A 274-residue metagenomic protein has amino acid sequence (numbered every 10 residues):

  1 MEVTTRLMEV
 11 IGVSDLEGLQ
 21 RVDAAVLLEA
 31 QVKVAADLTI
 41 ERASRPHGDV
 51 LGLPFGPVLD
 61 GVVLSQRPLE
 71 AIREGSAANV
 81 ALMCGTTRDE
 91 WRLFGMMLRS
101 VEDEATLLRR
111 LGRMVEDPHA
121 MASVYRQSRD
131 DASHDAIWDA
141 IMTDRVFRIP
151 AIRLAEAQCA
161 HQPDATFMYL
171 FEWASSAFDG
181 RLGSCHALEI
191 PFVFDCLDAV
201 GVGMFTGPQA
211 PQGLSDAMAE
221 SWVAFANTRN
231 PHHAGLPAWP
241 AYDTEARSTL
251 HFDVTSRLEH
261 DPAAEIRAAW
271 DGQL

Functional and structural regions predicted by a protein language model:
M1-L7: Flexible "cap/lid" loop of the alpha/beta hydrolase fold
E2, L38-I40, N227, W239: Tryptophan-centric aromatic hotspots in well-structured domains and transmembrane helices
V3, P150, L214-A217, S221 (+1 more regions): Charged catalytic carboxylate motif
V10, S14, G18-Q209, S221: Substrate-gating cap/lid region and adjacent catalytic-acid/histidine neighborhood within extracellular/lumenal
V22, L28, L170, A174 (+1 more regions): Polar, surface-exposed loop/tail segments that function as active-site lids or cofactor/substrate-recognition elements
V202-A217, A268-W270: A short, structured beta-strand-centered segment in the mid-to-C-terminal lobe of catalytic cores from group-transfer
P211-A234: Non-catalytic, well-ordered alpha-helical segments in soluble enzyme domains
T255-L274: Tryptophan-rich aromatic "cage" segments
